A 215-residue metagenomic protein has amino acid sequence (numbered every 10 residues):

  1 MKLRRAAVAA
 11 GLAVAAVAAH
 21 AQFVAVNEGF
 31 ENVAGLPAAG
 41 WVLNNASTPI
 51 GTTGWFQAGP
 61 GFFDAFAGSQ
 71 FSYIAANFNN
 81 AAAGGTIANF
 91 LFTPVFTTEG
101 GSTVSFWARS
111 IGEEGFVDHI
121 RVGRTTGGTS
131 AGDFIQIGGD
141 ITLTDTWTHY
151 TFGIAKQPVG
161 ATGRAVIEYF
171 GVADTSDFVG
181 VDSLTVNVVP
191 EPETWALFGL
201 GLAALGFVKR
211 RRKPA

Functional and structural regions predicted by a protein language model:
M1-V8: Bacterial N-terminal signal peptides that target proteins for export
V17-A21: Sec/Tat signal peptide C-region and signal peptidase I cleavage site
F23-V24, G29-F78: Extracellular glycan-recognition surfaces and repeat-rich motifs
A82-G100: Short beta-strands within extracellular/lumenal beta-sheet-rich domains
G84-A88, G171-N187: Extracellular carbohydrate recognition
E99-G100, R109-V117, G128, A173-T175: Extended, low-complexity, turn-rich repeat/linker tracts enriched in Gly/Pro/Ser/Thr and Asp/Glu that occur
T129-V159: Extracellular carbohydrate recognition and processing domains and analogous Trp-centered ligand-binding platforms
E191-V208: A short, hydrophobic C-terminal helix/tail in secreted or cell-surface proteins
